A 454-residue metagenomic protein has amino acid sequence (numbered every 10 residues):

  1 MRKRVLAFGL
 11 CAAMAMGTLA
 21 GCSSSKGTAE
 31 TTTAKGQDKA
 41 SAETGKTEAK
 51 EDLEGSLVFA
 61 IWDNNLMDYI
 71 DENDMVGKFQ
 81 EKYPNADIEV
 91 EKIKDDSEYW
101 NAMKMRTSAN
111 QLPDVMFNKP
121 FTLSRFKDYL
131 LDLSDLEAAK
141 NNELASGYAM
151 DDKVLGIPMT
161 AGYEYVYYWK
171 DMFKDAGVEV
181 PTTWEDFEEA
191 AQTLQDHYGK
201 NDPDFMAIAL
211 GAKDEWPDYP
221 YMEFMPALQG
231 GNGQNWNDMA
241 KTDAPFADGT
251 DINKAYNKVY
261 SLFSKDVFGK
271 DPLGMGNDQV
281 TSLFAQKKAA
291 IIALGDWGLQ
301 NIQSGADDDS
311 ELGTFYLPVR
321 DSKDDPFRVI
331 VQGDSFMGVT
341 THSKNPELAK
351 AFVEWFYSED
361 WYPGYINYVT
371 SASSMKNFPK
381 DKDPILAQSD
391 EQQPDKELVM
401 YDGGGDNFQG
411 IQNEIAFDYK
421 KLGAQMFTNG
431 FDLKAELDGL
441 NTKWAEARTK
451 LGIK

Functional and structural regions predicted by a protein language model:
A7-F8, C22-T122, V180, D307 (+6 more regions): Conserved N-terminal structural module of periplasmic/extracytoplasmic solute-binding proteins
G17-G21: C-terminal motif of bacterial Sec signal peptides marking the signal peptidase cleavage site
G45, A49, N118-Y165, D171 (+3 more regions): Hinge/lid segment of periplasmic solute-binding proteins
K78-K82, D87, D175-A176, K265 (+1 more regions): Extracytoplasmic/periplasmic substrate-recognition and gating elements
K92-A102, W184-E188, D271-A285: Short helix-initiation/N-cap motifs at beta->coil->alpha
L155, E164, E188-K241: Extracytoplasmic/periplasmic solute-binding protein
K174, D196, Y362-P363, K380 (+1 more regions): Conserved C-terminal helix/tail region of periplasmic/extracytoplasmic solute-binding proteins
A240-L273: Glycine-centered hinge/linker elements that transmit conformational signals in sensory and ligand-binding systems
